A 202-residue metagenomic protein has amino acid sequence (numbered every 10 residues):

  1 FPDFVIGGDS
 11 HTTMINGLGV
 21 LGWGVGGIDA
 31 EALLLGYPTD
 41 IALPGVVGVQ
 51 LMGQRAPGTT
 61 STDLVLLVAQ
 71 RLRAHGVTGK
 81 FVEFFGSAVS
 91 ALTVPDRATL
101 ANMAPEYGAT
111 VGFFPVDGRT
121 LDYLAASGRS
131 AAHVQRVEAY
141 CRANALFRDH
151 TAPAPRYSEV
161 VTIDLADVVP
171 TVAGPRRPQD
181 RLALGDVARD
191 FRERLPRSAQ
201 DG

Functional and structural regions predicted by a protein language model:
F1-G202: Fe-S-dependent hydro-lyases/dehydratases of central metabolism
